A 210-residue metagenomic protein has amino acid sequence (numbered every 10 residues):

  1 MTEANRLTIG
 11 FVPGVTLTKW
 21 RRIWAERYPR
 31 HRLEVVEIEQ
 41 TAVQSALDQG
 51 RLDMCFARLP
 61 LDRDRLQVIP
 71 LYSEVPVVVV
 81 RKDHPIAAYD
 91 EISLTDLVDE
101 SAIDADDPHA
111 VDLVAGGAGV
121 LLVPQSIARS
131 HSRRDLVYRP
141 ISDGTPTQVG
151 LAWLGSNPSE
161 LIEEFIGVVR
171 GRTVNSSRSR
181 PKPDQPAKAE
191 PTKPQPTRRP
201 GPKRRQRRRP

Functional and structural regions predicted by a protein language model:
M1-I9, P13-E37, S45: Short alpha-helix C-terminal cap/hinge motif
A4, R30, R51-L52, A118-G119: Short, high-confidence coil segments that cap the C-terminus of an alpha-helix and link into the following beta-strand
R6-V12, C55, V79, I103 (+2 more regions): Short, well-ordered beta-strand segments
K19, S142-Q195: A late-sequence structural motif
W20-I23, R27, T41-P76, V137-R139: Short beta-strand-centered segments that line the small-molecule binding cleft or hinge of alpha/beta clamshell
V36-V43, D106-A110: Short helix-initiation/N-cap motifs at beta->coil->alpha
S45, F56-L66, P108-L136, T145: A ligand-binding cleft/hinge motif common to bilobed small-molecule-binding domains
V68-P76, V80-S101: Flexible hinge/capping segments at coil-to-helix
